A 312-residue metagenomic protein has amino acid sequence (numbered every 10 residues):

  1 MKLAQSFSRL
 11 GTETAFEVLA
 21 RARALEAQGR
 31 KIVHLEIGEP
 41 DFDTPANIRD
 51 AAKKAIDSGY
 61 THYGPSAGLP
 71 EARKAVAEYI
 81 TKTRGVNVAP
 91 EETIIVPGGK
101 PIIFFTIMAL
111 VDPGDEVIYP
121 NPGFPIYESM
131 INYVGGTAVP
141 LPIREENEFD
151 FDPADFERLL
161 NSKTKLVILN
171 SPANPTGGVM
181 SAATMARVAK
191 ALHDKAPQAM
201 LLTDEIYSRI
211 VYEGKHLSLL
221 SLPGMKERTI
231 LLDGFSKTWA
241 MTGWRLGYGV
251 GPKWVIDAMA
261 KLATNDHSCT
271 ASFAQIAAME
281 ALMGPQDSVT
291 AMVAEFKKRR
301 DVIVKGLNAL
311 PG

Functional and structural regions predicted by a protein language model:
K2-G98, F105, A281-G284, V302: N-terminal small-domain helix-loop-helix segment of the aminotransferase-like
L19, R23, K53, E157-N161 (+3 more regions): A structural alpha-helix within SAM-dependent methyltransferase catalytic domains
P45, R228-G312: PLP-dependent aminotransferase class I/II
V88-T93, P113-E116, K163, Q198 (+1 more regions): Short acidic capping loops at alpha-helix termini that bridge into adjacent secondary structure
A109-I131: Conserved PLP-anchoring active-site segment centered on the Schiff-base-forming lysine
Y133-V139: A short helix-loop-beta submotif of the ANL/AMP-binding
V139, R144-K215: Active-site phosphate-binding strand-loop segment of PLP-dependent enzymes
